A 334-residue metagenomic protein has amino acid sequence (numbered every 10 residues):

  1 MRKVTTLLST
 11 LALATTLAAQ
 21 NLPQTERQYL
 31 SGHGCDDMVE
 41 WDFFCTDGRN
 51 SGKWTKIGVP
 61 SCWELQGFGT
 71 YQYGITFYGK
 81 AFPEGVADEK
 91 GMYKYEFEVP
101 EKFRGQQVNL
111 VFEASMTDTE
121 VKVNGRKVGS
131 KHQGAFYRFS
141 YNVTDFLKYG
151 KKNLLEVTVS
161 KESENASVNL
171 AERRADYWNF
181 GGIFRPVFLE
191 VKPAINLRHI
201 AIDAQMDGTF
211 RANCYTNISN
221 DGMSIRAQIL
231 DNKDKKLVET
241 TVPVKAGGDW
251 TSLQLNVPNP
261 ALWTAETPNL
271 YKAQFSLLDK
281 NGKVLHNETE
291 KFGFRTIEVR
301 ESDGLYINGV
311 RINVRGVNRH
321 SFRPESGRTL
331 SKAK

Functional and structural regions predicted by a protein language model:
M1-Q24: Bacterial Sec-dependent N-terminal signal peptides
Q20-V111, N165-D176, F180-I183: Extended carbohydrate-recognition surfaces in non-catalytic/accessory domains of CAZymes and lectin-like proteins
L22-P23, D88-H199, S219-D221: Accessory beta-strand-rich segments of carbohydrate-active enzymes
T46-G48, R126-V128, Q228-L237, K280: Change "in extracellular beta-sheet-rich domains … of secreted and cell-surface proteins" to "in beta-sheet-rich domains
Q66-F112, M116-V123, G129-H132, E190-A201 (+3 more regions): Active-site-adjacent substrate/metal-binding segments within catalytic domains of carbohydrate-active enzymes
V121-V123, T209-K245, T251, A273-F275: Beta-strand-rich binding/interaction modules
R138-D145, D249-P258: Exposed aromatic-hydrophobic patches
E156-T158, K272-S276: Extracellular recognition modules
